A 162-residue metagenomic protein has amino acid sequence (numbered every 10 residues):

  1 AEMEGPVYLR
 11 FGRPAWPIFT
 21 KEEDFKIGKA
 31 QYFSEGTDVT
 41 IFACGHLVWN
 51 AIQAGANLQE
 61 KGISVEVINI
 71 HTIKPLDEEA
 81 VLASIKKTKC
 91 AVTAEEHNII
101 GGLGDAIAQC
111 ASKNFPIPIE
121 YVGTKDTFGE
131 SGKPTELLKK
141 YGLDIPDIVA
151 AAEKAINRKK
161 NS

Functional and structural regions predicted by a protein language model:
M3, V7-S162: Thiamine diphosphate
